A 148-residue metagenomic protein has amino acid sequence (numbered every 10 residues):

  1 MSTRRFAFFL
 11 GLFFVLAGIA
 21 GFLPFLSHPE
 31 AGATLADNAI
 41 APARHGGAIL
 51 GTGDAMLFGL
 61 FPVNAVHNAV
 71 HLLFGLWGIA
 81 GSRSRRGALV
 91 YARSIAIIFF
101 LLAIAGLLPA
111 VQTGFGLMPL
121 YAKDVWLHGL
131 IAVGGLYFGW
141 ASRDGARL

Functional and structural regions predicted by a protein language model:
M1-L148: Membrane-interface extramembranous regions
